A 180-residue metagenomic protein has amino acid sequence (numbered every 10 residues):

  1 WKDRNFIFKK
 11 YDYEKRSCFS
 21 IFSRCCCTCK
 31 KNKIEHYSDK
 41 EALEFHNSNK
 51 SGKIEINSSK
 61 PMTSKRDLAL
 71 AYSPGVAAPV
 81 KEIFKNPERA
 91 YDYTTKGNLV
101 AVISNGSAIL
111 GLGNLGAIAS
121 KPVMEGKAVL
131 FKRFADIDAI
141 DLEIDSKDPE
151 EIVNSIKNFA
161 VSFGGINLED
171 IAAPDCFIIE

Functional and structural regions predicted by a protein language model:
R4-N5, E14: Intrinsically disordered, low-complexity regions of eukaryotic proteins
F6-K9, I21: Intrinsically disordered, low-complexity segments enriched in serine/threonine/proline/glycine and often basic
K9-Y11, N32: Exposed, low-complexity/repetitive linear segments and helix-based recognition motifs, biased toward charged/polar
Y11-D12, V123: General helical secondary-structure elements
E14-S23, T28: Acidic, proline/serine/threonine- and glycine-rich low-complexity intrinsically disordered segments
K30-E180: N-terminal ligand-binding/catalytic initiation module
